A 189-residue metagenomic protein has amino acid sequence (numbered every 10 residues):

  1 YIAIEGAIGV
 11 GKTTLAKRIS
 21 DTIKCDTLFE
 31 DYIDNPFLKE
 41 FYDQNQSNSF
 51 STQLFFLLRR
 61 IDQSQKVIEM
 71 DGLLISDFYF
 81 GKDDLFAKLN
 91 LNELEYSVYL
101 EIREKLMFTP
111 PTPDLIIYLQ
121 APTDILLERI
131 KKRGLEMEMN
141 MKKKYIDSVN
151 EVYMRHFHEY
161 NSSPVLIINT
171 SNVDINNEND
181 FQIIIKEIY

Functional and structural regions predicted by a protein language model:
I4: Hydrophobic anchor at the beta1->P-loop junction of P-loop NTPases
A7: P-loop (Walker A) phosphate-binding loop of NTP-binding proteins
K12: Conserved lysine of the Walker
L15-A16, S20: Post-Walker A alpha-helix
D21-R59: Conserved substrate/cofactor phosphate-moiety recognition/catalytic segment in nucleotide-dependent phosphotransferases
N48-P111: Glycine-rich phosphate-binding loop used to anchor ATP phosphates in small-molecule kinases, encompassing both
D83-M154: A glycine- and Lys/Arg-enriched "phosphate-lid" helix/loop adjacent to the NTP-binding pocket of small-molecule kinases
E128-M139, K144-Y189: NTP-dependent small-molecule kinase module
